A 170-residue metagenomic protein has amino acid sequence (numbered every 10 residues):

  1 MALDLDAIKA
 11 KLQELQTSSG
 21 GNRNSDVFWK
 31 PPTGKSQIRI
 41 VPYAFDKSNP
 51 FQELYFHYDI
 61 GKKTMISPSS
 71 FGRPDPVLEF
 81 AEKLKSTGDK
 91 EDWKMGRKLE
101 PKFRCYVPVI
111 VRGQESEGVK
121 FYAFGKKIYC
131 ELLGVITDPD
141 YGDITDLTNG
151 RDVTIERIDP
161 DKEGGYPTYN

Functional and structural regions predicted by a protein language model:
M1-D143: OB-fold ssDNA-binding interfaces and closely related basic DNA-contact patches used across DNA replication/repair
F124-K127, I158-N170: OB-fold/S1-family single-stranded nucleic acid-binding modules
T145-P160, G164: Elongated alpha-helical scaffolds
